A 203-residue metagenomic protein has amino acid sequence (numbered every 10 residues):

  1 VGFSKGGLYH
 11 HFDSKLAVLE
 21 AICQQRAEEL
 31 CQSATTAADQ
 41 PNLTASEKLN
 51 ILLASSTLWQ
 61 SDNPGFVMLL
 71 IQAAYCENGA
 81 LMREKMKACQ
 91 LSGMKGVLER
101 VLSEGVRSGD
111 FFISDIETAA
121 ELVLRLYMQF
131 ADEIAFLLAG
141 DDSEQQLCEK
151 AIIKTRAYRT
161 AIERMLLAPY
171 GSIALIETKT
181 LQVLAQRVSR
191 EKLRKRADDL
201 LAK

Functional and structural regions predicted by a protein language model:
V1-A17, A21: Helix-turn-helix
K15, R26, L30, L52 (+5 more regions): Hydrophobic/aromatic residues within well-ordered alpha-helical segments
A21, Q25, T35-M68, I116-V123 (+2 more regions): Hydrophobic alpha-helical connector segments
A37, P41, L70-A74, I134-D142: Secondary-structure edge/capping motif, primarily at the C-terminal ends of alpha-helices and the immediately following
E47, M86-Q90, R107-L124, E149-I153 (+1 more regions): All-alpha amphipathic helical-bundle segments outside canonical DNA-binding/catalytic cores that form hydrophobic
A54, G79, L91, E121-M128 (+2 more regions): Amphipathic alpha-helical core segments of compact helical bundles
S61-S103, D110, E117-T118, E144-C148: Short secondary-structure transition hinges
S92-G96, R100-S103, R107, D132-F136 (+1 more regions): C-terminal peripheral helix-coil segments that are non-catalytic and often amphipathic
